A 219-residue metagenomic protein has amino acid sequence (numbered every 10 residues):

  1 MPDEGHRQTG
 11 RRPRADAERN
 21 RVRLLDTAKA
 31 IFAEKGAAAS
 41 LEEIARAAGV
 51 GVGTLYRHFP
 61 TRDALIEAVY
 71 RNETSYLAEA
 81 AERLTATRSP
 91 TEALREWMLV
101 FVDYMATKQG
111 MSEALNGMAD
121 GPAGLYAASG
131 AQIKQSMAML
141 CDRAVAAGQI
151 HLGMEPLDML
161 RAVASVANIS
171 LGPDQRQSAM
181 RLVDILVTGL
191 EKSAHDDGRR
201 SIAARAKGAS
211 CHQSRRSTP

Functional and structural regions predicted by a protein language model:
M1-A38, E42-A47, A64-E67: Basic, helix-initiating cap at the start of DNA-binding domains
P2-D3, T91-P219: An extended, acidic
H6-R11, F59, D63, R83 (+1 more regions): A short, mixed-charge helix-start or loop-turn motif at secondary-structure junctions
R19, R23-A30, A47, A64-R83 (+4 more regions): Alpha-helical structural segments
V22, E42, G53, D63 (+2 more regions): Residues in well-ordered alpha-helical elements
G36-A37, R57, H151: Helix-turn-helix/winged-helix DNA-binding modules
G49-F59: Short hydrophobic/aromatic patch on the recognition helix
P60, R88, M154: Short beta-to-alpha loop/turn elements within the nucleotide-binding domains of ABC transporters
